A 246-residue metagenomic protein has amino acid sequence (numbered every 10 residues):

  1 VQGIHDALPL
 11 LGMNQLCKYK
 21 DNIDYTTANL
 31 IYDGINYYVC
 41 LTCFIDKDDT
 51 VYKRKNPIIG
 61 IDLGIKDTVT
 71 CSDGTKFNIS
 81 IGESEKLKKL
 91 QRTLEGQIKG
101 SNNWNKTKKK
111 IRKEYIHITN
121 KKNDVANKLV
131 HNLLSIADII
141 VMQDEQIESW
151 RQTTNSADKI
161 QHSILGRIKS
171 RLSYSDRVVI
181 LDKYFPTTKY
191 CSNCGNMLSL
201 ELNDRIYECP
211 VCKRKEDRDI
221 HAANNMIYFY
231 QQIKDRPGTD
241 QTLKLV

Functional and structural regions predicted by a protein language model:
V1-I31, H162: Acidic carboxylate diad motif detector
G34-V246: Positively charged, helix-rich recognition surfaces that bind polyanionic ligands
